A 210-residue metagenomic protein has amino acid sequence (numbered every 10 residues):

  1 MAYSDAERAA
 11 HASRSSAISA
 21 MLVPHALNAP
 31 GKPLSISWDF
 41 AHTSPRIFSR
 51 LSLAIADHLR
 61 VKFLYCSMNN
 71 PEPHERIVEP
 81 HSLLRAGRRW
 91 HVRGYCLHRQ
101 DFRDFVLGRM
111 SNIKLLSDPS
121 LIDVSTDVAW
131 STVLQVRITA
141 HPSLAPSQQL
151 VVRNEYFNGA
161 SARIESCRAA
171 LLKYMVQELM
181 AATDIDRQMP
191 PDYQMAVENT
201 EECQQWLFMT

Functional and structural regions predicted by a protein language model:
M1-C66, E178, A182-M209: Bulky hydrophobic/aromatic content
A12-K32, S82-V92, L144, N158-G159 (+1 more regions): Short N-terminal signal/transit or membrane-insertion segments and the immediately adjacent low-complexity/disordered
G31-Y156: Core beta-strand-centered patch of the WYL/Sm-like small regulatory domain
W130-T210: Polybasic (Lys/Arg-rich)
